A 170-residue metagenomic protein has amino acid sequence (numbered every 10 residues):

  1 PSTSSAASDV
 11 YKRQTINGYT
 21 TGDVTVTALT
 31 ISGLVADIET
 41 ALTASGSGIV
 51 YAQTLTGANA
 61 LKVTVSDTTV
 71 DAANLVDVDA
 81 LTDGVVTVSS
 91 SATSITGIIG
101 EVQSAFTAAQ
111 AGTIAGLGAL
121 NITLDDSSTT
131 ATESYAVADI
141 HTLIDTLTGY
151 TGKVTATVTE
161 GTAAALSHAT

Functional and structural regions predicted by a protein language model:
P1-A7, Y11: Single conserved hydrophobic/aromatic residue that forms the stacking wall/gate of nucleotide- or nucleobase-binding
D9, T69-A73, S134-V137: Short, solvent-exposed linear patches
K12, G22-V24, N59-L61, N74 (+4 more regions): The right-handed parallel beta-helix/beta-solenoid scaffold, focusing on the short coil/turn and N-cap positions
Y19, T43-Y51, D83, I144-T151: Hydrophobic/aromatic interaction determinants used to assemble and anchor large protein complexes
T20, A28, V65-D67, T82 (+3 more regions): Residues on the solvent-exposed faces and adjacent turns of beta-rich solenoids used to engage binding targets
V24-I38, N74-V76, V86-E101, G152-A169: Short, tandemly repeated low-complexity microdomains enriched for cysteine and small residues
I31-Y51, I95-G112: Acidic/polar low-complexity surface segments
